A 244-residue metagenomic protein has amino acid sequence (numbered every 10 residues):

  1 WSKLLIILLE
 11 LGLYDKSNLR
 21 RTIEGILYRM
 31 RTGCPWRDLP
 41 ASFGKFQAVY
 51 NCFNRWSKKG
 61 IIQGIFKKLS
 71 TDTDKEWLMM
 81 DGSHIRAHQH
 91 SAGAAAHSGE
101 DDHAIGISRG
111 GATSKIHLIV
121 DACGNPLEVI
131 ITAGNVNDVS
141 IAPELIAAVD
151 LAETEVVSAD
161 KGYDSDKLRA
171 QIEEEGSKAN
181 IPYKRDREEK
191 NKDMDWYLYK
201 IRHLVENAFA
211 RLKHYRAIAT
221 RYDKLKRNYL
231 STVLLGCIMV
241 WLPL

Functional and structural regions predicted by a protein language model:
W1-L244: Short alpha-helical elements
